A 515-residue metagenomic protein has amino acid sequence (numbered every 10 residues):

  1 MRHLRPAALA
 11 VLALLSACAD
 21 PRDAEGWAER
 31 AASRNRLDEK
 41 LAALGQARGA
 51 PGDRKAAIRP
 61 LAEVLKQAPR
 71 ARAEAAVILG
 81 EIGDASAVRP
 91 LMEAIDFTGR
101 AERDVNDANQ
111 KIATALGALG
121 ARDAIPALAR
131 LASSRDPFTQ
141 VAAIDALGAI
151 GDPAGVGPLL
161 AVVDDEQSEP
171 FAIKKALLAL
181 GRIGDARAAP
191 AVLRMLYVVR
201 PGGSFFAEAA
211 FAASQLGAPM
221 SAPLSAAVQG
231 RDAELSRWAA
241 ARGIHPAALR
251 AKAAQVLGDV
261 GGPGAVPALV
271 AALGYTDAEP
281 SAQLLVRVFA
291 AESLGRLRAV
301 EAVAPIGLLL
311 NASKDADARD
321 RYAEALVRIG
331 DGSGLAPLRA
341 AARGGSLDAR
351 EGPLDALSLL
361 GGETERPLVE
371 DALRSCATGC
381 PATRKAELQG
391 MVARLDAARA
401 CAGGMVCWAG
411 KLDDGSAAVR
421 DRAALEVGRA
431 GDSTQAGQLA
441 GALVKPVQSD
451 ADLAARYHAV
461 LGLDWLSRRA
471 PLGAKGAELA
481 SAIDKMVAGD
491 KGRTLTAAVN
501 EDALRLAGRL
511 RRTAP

Functional and structural regions predicted by a protein language model:
M1-A8: Bacterial N-terminal signal peptides that target proteins for export
L15-A17: C-terminal motif of bacterial Sec signal peptides marking the signal peptidase cleavage site
A19-A31, G52-K66, D84-R100, A121-S133 (+11 more regions): Amphipathic alpha-helical scaffolding segments comprising HEAT/armadillo-like alpha-solenoid repeats
R36-D53, E63, R70-D84, E93 (+18 more regions): Structural detector for internal amphipathic alpha-helices that build alpha-solenoid repeat scaffolds
